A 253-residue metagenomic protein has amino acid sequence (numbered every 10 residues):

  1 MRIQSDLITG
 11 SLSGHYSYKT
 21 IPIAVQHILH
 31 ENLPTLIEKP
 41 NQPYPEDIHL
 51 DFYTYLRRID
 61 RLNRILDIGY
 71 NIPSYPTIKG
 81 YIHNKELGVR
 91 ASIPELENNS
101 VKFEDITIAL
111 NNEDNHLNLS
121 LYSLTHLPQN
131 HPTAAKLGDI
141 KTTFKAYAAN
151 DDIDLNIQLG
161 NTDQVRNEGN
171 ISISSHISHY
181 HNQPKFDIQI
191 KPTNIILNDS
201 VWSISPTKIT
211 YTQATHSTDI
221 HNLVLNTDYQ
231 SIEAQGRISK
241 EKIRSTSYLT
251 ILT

Functional and structural regions predicted by a protein language model:
M1-T253: Interface amphipathic segments
